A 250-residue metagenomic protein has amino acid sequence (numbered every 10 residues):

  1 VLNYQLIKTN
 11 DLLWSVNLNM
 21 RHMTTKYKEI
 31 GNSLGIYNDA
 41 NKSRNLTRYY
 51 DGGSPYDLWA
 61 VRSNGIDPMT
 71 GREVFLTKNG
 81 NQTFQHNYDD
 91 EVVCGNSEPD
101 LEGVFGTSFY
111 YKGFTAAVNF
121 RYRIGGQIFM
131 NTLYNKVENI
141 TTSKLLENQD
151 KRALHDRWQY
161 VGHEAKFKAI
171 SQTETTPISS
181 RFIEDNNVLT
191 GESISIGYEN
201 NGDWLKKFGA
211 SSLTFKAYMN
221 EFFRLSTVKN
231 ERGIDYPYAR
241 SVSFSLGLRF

Functional and structural regions predicted by a protein language model:
Q5-S97: Conserved small-residue
L6, M20-K26, Y111-G113, Y122-G126 (+4 more regions): Transmembrane beta-strands of outer-membrane beta-barrel pores
N10, G113-V118, D203-K206, V242: Repeated loop/turn-to-beta-strand initiation elements of outer-membrane beta-barrel proteins
L12, P99-G103, N187-E192, S211 (+1 more regions): Residues that define the transmembrane beta-barrel architecture of outer-membrane proteins
V16-L18, V118, F215-A217, L246: Membrane-embedded beta-strand positions of outer-membrane beta-barrel proteins
T25-N41, N45, G125-A153, L225-R232: Outer-membrane beta-barrel and related beta-rich outer-membrane complex signature in Gram-negative bacteria
N38-T70, K151-H163, T176-I178, Y218-F250: C-terminal beta-signal and terminal closure region of outer-membrane beta-barrel proteins
R123-T214, M219: Extracytoplasmic gating/loop element in the C-terminal half of outer-membrane beta-barrel translocons and assembly
